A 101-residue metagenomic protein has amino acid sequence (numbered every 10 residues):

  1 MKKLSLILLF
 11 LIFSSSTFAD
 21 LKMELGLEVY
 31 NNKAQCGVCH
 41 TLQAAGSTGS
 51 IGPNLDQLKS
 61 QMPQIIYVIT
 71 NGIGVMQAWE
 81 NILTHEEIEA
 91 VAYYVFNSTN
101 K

Functional and structural regions predicted by a protein language model:
L4-F13: Sec-dependent N-terminal signal peptides
F13-N31, Q64: Electrostatic cytochrome c docking/interface patches
L21, G46, N97-K101: Inter-heme linker and motif-flanking segments adjacent to c-type heme-binding CXXCH motifs in c-type cytochromes
L27-E28, G37-T70: Gly/Gly-Pro-rich "capping" loops immediately C-terminal to redox-active cysteine motifs in periplasmic/lumenal
N31, S60, T70, G74 (+1 more regions): Sec-exported extracytoplasmic/periplasmic mature domains
N31-T41, G74-Q77, E89-Y93: C-type cytochrome heme c attachment motif
Q64-E86: Short Fe-S-cluster ligation motifs
N81-K101: C-terminal capping alpha-helices of c-type cytochrome domains
